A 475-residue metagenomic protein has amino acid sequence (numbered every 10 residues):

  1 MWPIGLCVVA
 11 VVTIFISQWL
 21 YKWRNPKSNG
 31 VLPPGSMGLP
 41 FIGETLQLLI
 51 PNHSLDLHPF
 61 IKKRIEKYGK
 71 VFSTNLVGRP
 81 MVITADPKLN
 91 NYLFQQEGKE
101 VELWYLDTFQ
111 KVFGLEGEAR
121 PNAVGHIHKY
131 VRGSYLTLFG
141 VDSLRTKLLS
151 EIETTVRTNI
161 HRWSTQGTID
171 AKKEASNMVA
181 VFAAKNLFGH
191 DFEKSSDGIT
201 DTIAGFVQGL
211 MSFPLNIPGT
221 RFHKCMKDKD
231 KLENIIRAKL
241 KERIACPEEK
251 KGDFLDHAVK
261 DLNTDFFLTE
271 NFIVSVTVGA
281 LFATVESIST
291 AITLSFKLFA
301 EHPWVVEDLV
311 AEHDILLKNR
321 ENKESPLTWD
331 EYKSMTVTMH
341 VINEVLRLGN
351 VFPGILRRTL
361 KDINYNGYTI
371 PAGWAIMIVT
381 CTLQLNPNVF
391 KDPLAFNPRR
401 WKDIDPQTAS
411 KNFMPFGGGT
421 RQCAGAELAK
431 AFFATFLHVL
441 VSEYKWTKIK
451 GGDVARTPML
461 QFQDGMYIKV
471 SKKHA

Functional and structural regions predicted by a protein language model:
W2, V11, F15, K260 (+1 more regions): C-terminal helix/juxtamembrane-tail motif
W2-G117, A123-H126, Y130, E151-T158 (+2 more regions): N-terminal membrane-proximal hinge/A-helix region immediately C-terminal to the signal-anchor transmembrane segment
S36-K62, P80, L106-D191, S196-E242 (+5 more regions): Cytochrome P450 catalytic-domain helical core, especially the substrate-recognition surface and oxygen-activation
L48-G69, N234, A238, E324-N366 (+1 more regions): Conserved cytochrome P450 K-helix E-x-x-R motif and the immediately C-terminal K′/meander segment
G140-L144, A180, D228-I292, N322-E324 (+3 more regions): Conserved cytochrome P450 catalytic core segment spanning the I/J/K helices
V179, A183, L232-K239, D261-D314 (+5 more regions): Central I-helix of cytochrome P450 enzymes
P303-V305, K402, A409, A426-Q463: Cytochrome P450 heme-binding "Cys pocket" and the immediately downstream C-terminal segment
I378-D405: Conserved cytochrome P450 K-helix/beta-meander segment immediately N-terminal to the heme-binding cysteine loop
